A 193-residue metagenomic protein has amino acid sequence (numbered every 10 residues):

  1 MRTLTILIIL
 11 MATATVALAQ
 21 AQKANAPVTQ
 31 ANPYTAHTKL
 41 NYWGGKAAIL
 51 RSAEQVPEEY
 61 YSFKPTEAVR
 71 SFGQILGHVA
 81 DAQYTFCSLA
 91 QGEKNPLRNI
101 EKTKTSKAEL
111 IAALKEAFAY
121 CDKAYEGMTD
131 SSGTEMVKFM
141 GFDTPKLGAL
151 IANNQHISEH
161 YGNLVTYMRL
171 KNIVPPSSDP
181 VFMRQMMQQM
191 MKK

Functional and structural regions predicted by a protein language model:
M1-A26: Bacterial Sec-dependent N-terminal signal peptides
Q22-W43: Short N-terminal segments immediately surrounding and downstream of signal-peptide cleavage
K23-T29, K94-T103, M140-G141: A short small-residue
K39-W43, A47-L50, Y60-R98, F139-K193: Short, contiguous alpha-helical
G45, E101, E109: Surface-exposed acidic loop/strand-edge motifs in secreted or periplasmic proteins that form small linear binding
Q55-Y61, Y125-G133, L170-P176: Surface-exposed helix-capping loop/turn segments at secondary-structure junctions
T105-K138, D143-Y161, T166: Acidic/histidine-rich alpha-helical segments that form the ligand environment of transition-metal centers
